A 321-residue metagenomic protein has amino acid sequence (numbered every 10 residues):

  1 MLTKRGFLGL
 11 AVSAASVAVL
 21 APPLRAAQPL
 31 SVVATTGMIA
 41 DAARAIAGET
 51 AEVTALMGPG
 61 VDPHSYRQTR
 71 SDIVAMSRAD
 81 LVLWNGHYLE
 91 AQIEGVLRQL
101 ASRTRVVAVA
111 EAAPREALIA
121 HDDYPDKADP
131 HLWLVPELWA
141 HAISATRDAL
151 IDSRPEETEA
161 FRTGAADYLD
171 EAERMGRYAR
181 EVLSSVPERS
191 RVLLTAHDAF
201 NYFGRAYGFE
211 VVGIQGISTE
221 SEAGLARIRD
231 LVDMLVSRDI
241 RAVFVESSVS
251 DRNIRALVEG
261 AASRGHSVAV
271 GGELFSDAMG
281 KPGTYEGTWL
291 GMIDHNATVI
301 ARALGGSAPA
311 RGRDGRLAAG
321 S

Functional and structural regions predicted by a protein language model:
L2-K4, G9, A26-S321: Extracytoplasmic metal-acquisition and chelation regions
V17: Localized chelating/binding microdomains that coordinate divalent metal ions or stabilize phosphate-bearing
